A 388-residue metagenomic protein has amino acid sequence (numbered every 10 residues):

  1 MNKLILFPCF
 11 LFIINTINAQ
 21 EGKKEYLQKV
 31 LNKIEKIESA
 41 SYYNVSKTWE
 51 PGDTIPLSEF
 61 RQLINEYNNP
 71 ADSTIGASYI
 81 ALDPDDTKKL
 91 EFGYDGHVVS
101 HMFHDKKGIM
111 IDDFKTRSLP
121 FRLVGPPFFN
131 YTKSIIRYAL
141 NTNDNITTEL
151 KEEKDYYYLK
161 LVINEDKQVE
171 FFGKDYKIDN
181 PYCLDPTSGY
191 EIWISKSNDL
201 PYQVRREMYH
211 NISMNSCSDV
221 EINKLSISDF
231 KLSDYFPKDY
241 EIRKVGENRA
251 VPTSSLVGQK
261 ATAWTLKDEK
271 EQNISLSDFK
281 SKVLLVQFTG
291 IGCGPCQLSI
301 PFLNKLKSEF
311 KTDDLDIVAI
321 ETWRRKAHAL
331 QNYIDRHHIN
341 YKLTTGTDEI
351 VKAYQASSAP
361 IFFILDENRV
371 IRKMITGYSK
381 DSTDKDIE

Functional and structural regions predicted by a protein language model:
L4-I14: Sec-dependent N-terminal signal peptides
N18-N68, S73, Y138, T142-E149: N-terminal leader/targeting segments and the immediate start of mature chains
N68-F128, S213: An acidic-aromatic
F129-S197: Extended beta-strand-rich segments in extracellular/periplasmic secretory proteins, especially within noncatalytic
P181-S188, S197-Q272, F279: Non-transmembrane domains of secretory- and envelope-associated proteins
K280, F288-K305: Conserved redox-active cysteine motifs that mediate thiol-disulfide chemistry, especially di-cysteine Cys-X(1-2)-Cys
Q297-H337, T345-A353: Structural microenvironment flanking redox-active thiols in thiol-disulfide oxidoreductases
D335-I339, T345-E388: Thiol/disulfide oxidoreductase modules built on the thioredoxin-like
